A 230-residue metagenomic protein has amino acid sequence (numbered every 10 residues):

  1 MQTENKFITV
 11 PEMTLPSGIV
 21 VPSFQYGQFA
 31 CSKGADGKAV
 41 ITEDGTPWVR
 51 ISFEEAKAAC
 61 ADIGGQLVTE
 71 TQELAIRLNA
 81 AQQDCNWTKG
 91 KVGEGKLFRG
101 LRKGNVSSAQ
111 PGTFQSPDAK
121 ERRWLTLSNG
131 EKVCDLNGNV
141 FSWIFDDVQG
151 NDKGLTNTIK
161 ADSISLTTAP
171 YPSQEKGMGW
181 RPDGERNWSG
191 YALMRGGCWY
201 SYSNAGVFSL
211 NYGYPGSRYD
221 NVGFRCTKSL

Functional and structural regions predicted by a protein language model:
M1-T14: Extended, Lys/Arg-enriched charged tracts that mediate electrostatic binding to polyanionic substrates
Q2, K103-T113, G130-K153, T158-L230: C-terminal, surface-exposed recognition/capping segments
F7, G18, S23, Y191-L193 (+1 more regions): A residue-level signal for beta-strand positions that form part of recognition/binding surfaces within mature
P11-L136, G213: Short aromatic-cysteine micro-motif
